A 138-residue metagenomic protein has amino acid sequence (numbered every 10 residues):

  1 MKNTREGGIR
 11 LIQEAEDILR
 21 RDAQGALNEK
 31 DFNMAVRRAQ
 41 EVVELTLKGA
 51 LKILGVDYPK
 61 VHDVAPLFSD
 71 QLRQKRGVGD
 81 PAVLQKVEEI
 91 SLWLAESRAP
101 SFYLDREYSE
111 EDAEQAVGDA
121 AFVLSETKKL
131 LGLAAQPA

Functional and structural regions predicted by a protein language model:
M1-A138: Terminal alpha-helical segments
